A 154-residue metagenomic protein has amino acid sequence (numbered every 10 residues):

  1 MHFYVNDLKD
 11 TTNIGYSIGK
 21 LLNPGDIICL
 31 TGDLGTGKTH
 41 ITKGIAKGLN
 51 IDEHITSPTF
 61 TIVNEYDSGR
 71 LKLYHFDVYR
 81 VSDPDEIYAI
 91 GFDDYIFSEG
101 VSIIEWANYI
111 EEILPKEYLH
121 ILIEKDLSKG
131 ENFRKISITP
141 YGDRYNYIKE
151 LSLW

Functional and structural regions predicted by a protein language model:
M1, D93-W154: Short phosphate-coordinating micro-motif centered on Lys-Gly-acidic
M1-S17: N-terminal pre-Walker A segment at the start of P-loop NTPase domains
I28-L30: Hydrophobic anchor at the beta1->P-loop junction of P-loop NTPases
L34: The conserved Walker
K38: Conserved lysine of the Walker
I51-D67: Short beta-strand-centered segment that lines the nucleotide-binding/catalytic pocket of NTP-utilizing
E65-W106: Conserved nucleotide-sensing/catalytic segment adjacent to the nucleotide-binding pocket in NTP-handling enzymes
